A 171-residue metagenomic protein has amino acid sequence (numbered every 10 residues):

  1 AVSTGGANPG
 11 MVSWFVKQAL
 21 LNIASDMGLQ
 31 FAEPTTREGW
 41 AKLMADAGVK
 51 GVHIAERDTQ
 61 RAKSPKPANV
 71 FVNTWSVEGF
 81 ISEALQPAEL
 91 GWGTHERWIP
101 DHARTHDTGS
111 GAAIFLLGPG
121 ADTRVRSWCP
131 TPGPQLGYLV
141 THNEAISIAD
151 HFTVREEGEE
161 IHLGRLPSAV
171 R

Functional and structural regions predicted by a protein language model:
A1, F15, A19-I23: Rossmann-fold NAD(P)-binding glycine/threonine-rich loop
V2-S3, I54: General beta-strand structural signal in soluble alpha/beta enzymes
S3-G5, Q135: Active-site rim elements
G5-W14: Domain-scale recognition of functional cores that engage charged ligands
N22-R171: C-terminal catalytic/substrate-binding lobe primarily of soluble NAD(P)-dependent oxidoreductases
